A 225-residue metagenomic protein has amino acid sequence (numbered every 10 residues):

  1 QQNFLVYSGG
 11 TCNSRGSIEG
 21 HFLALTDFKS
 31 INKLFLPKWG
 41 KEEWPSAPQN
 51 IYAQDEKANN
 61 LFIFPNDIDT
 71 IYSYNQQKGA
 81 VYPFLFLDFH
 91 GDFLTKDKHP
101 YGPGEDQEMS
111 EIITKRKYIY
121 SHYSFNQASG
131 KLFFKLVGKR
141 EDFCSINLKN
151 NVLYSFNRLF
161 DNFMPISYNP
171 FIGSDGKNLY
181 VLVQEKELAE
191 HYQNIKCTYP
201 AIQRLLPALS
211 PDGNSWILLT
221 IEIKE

Functional and structural regions predicted by a protein language model:
Q1, G9, S46-P65, G102-P103 (+3 more regions): Structural signature of eukaryotic scaffold interfaces centered on beta-propeller domains
G10-G16, I68-T70, K139-R140, K186-L188: Short glycine/acidic-enriched loop and turn motifs that connect beta-strands
G16-E19, D27, K57, P65-D67 (+4 more regions): Short loop/turn segments that connect beta-strands within the blades of beta-propeller domains, predominantly WD40
I18-K29, D69, D142-N151, A208-I223: Beta-propeller blade signature
G20-K78: Loop-centered beta-sheet repeat module
F62-T70, Y118-H122, N126-E141, I146-N151 (+1 more regions): Exposed, low-structure sequence patches enriched in small/polar residues
V81-I119, L148-G176, L188-E190: Conserved blade-ending motifs and adjacent loop-strand segments that build the rim/top face of beta-propeller domains
D175-E225: Blade-level signature of beta-propeller repeat domains, shared across WD40, Kelch, NHL, RCC1 and BNR/Asp-box propellers
